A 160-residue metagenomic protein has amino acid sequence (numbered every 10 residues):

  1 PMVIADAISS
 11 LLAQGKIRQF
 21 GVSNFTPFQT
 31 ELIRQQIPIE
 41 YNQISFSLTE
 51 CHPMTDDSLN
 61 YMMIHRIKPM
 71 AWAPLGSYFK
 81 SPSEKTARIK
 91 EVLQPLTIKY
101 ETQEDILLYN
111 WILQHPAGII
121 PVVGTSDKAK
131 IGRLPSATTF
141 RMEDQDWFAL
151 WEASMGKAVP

Functional and structural regions predicted by a protein language model:
P1-P160: Beta/alpha (TIM)-barrel catalytic core signal, keyed to glycine-rich beta->alpha loops juxtaposed to Asp/Glu that bind
